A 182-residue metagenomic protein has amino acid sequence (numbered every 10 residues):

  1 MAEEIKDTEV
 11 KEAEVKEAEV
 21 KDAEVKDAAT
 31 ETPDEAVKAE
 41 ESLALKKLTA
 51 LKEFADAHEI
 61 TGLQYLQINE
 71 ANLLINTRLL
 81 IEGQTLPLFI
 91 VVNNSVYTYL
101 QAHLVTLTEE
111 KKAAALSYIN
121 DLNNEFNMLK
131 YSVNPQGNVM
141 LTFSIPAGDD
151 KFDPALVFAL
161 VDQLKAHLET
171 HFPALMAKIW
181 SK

Functional and structural regions predicted by a protein language model:
M1-P87: Charge-rich, low-complexity N-terminal segments
L45, E109, A113, K151-F158: Ordered, soluble secondary-structure elements with a strong preference for glycine-centered loop motifs and nearby
Y65-N72, N94, S132-G137: Short, ordered beta-strand-loop transition motifs
R78-V105: Long, continuous compositionally biased terminal/linker segments
Y99-M140: Short, internal acidic amphipathic alpha-helical interface segments that mediate docking to partner proteins
M128-F158, D162: Well-ordered alpha/beta subsegment
M176-K182: Short, highly charged C-terminal tails/helix-capping segments
